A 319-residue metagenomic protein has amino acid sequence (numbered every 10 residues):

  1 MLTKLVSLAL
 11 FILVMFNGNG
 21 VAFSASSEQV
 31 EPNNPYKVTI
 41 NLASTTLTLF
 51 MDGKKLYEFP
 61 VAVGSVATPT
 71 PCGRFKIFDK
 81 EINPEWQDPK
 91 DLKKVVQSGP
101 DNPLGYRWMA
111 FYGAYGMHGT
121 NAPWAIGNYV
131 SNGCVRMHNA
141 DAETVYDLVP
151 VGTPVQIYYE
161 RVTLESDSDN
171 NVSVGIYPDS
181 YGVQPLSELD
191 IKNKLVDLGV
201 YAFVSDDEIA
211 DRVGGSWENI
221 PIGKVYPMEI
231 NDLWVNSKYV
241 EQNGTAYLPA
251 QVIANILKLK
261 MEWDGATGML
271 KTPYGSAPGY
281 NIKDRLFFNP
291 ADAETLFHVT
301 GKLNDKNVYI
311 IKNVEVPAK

Functional and structural regions predicted by a protein language model:
L2-S24: Sec-dependent N-terminal signal peptides of Gram-positive bacterial secreted proteins and lipoproteins
F23-D79, R161, N170, G175-Y181 (+5 more regions): Cell wall/extracellular polymer interaction/catalysis modules
E28-Q29, N33, E85-G223: Exported/periplasmic cell-wall-interacting domains
K37, N41, T68-P71, G99 (+6 more regions): Soluble non-cytosolic domains of exported or imported proteins
T45, A140-P150, Q251, N255 (+2 more regions): Solvent-exposed, polar/charged alpha-helical surfaces in well-ordered, non-transmembrane soluble domains, broadly
T70-P84, D91-L92, M137, F288-F297: Short, surface-exposed secondary-structure junctions/capping segments
E208-K319: Primary recognition of N-terminal secretory signal peptides and signal-anchoring hydrophobic helices
